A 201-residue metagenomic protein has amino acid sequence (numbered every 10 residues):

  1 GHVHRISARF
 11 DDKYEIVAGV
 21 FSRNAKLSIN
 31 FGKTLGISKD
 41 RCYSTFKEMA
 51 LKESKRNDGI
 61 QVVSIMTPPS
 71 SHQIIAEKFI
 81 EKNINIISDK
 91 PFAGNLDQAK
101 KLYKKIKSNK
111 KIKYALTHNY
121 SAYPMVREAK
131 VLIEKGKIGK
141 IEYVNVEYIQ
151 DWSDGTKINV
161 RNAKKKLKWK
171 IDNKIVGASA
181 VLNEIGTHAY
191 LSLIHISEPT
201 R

Functional and structural regions predicted by a protein language model:
G1-I37: N-terminal Rossmann-like dinucleotide-binding module
G19-R23, D89-P91, E198: Conserved acidic E/D residue at the C-terminus of a beta-strand in Rossmann-like folds
R41-K105: Beta-loop-alpha module in the N-terminal Rossmann-like domain of NAD(P)-dependent dehydrogenases, especially those
N83, K110-K111, G136: Glycine-centered short loops/turns at secondary-structure junctions
S88, G94, Y114-L116, N145: Hydrophobic residues in well-ordered beta-strands that form the structural core
K101-Y120, K140-Y143: Rossmann-fold dehydrogenase core element
Y120-S197: Predominantly a Rossmann-like dinucleotide-binding segment in NAD(P)-dependent oxidoreductases
R201: NAD(P)-dinucleotide binding in Rossmann-like oxidoreductases
